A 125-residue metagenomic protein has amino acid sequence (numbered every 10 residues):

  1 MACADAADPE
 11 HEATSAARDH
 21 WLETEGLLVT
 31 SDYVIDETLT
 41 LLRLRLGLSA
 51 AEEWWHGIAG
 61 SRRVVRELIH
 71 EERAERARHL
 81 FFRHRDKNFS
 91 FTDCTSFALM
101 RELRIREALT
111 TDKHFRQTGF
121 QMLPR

Functional and structural regions predicted by a protein language model:
M1-T30, R43-G57: Short, well-structured N-terminal submotif of metal-dependent ribonuclease cores
E12, V65-E107: Active-site neighborhoods of divalent-metal-dependent phosphate/nucleic-acid chemistry enzymes
T30-S31, F89-S90, P124-R125: Histidine- and aromatic-rich ligand-binding microenvironments
S31-E37: Short, conserved active-site loops that position catalytic residues or coordinate cofactors/metal ions across diverse
V34, R73, S96, H114-F115: Alpha-helix capping/helix-boundary segments
I58-H70, H84-D86, R116-R125: Short acidic, glycine/proline-enriched helix-loop-strand junctions
F97, R101-R125: Acidic, PIN/NYN-like endoribonuclease modules and their adjacent C-terminal/linker elements
